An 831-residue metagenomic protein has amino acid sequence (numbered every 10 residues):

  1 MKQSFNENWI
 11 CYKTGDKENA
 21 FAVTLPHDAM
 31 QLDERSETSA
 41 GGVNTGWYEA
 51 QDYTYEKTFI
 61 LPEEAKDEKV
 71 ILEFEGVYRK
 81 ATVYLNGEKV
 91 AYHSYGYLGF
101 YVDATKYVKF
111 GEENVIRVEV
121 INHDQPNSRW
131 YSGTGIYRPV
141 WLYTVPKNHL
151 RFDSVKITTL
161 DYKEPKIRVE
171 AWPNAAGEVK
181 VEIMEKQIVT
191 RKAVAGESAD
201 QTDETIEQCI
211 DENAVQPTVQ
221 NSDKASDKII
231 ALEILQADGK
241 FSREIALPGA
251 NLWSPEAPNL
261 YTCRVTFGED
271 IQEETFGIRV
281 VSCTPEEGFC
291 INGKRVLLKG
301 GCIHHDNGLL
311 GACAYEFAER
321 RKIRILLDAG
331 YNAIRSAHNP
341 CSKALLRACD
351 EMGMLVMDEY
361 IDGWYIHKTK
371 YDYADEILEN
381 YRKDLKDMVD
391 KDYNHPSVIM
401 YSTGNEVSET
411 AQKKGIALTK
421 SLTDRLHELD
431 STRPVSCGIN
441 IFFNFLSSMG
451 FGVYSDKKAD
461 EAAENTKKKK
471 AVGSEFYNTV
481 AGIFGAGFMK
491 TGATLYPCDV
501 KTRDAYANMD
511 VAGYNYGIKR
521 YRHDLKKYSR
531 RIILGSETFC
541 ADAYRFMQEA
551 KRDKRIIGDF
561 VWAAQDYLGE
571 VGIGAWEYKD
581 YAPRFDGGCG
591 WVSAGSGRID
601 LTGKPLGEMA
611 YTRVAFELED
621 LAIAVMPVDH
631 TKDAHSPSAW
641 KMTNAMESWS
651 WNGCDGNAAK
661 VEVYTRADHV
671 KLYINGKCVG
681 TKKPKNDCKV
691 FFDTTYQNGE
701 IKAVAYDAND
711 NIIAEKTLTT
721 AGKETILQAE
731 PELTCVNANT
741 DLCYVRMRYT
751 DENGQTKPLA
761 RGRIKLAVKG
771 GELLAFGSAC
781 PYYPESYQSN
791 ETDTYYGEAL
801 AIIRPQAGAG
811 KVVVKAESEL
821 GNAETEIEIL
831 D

Functional and structural regions predicted by a protein language model:
M1-P62, K69-R79, R117-A176, T275-V280 (+4 more regions): Non-catalytic, glycine-rich low-complexity segments
Q3-G15, T45-G46, A50-D153, A176 (+5 more regions): Accessory beta-strand-rich segments of carbohydrate-active enzymes
I10-G15, Y401, D424-H427, S436-T740 (+1 more regions): Substrate-binding clefts and catalytic carboxylate motifs of secreted carbohydrate-active enzymes
E34-L61, A65-E73, Y78-Y84, A91-S94 (+10 more regions): Active-site-adjacent substrate/metal-binding segments within catalytic domains of carbohydrate-active enzymes
L85, E164-K192, D227-I234, R243 (+4 more regions): Beta-strand-rich binding/interaction modules
A104, R243-L252, F692-Y696, Q788-A807: Short, hydrophobic beta-strand segments
K109-G111, E170-E197, N221-T284, N698 (+2 more regions): Extended acidic/polar, glycine-enriched regions that form or flank non-catalytic beta-rich accessory modules
E178-K180, E256-L260, A658-A659, R666-D668 (+4 more regions): Short flexible loop/turn segments that cap and initiate beta-strands
